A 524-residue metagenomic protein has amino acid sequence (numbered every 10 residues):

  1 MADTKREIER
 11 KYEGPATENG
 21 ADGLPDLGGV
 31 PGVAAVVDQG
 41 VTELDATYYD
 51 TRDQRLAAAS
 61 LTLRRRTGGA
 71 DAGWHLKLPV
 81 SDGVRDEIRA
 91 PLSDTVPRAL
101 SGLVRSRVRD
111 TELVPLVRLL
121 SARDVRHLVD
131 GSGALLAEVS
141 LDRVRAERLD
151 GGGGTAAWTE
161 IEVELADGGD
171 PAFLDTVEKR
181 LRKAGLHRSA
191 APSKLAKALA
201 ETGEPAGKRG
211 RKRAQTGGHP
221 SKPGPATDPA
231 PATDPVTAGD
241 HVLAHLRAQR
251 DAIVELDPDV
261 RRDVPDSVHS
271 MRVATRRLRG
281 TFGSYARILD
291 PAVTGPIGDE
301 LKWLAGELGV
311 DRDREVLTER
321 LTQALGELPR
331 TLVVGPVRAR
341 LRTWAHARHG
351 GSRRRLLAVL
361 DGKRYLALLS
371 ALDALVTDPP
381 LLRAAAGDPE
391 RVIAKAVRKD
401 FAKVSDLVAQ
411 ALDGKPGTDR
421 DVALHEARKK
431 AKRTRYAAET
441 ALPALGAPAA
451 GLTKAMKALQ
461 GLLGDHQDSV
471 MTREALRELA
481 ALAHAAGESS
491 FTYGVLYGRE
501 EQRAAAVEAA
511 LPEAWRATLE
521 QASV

Functional and structural regions predicted by a protein language model:
M1-V524: Function-determining surface determinants
